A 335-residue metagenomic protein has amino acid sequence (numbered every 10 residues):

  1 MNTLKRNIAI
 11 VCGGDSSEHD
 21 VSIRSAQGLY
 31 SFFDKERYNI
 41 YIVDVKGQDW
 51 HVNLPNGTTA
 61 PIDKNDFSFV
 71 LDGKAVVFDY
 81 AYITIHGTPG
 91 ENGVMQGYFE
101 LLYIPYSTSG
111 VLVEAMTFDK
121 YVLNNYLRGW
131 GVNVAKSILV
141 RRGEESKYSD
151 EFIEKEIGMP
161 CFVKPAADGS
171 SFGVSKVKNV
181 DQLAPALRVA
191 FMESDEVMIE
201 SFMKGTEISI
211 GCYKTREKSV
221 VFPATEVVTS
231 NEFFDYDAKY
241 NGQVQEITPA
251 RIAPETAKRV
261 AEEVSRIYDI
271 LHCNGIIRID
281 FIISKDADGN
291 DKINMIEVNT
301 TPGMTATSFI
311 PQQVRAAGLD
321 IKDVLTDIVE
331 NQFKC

Functional and structural regions predicted by a protein language model:
M1-S107, V111-L112, M116-F118, V122 (+1 more regions): ATP-binding N-terminal substructure of ATP-dependent carboxylate-amine bond-forming enzymes
N2-C12, S16, R24, M116-G205: Active-site nucleotide/adenylate-binding loops and adjacent lid/helix of ATP-dependent enzymes
I40, P105-Y106, V134, C161 (+1 more regions): Hydrophobic beta-strand scaffold residues
G87, V227-S230, N299-Q313: Glycine-rich phosphate/pyrophosphate-binding beta-alpha loops
K178-E262, K285-N294: Phosphate-binding site of ATP-dependent enzymes
S201, G211-C212, Y268-M304, V314: Conserved metal-phosphate-binding beta-hairpin within the catalytic cores of diverse ATP-dependent phosphoryl-transfer
E226-I277, Q312-C335: Active-site "cap" helix and flanking loop/linker of ATP-utilizing ligase/carboxylase catalytic domains
